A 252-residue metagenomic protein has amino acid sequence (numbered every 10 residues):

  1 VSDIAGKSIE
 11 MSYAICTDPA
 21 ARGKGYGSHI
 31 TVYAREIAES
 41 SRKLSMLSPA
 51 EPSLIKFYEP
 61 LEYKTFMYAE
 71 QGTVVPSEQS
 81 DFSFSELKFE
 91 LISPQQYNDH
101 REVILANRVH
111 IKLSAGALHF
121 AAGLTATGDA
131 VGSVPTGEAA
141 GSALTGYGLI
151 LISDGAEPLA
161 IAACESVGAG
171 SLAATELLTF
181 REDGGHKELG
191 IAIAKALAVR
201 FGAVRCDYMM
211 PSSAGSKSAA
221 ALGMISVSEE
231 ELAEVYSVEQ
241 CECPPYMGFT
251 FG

Functional and structural regions predicted by a protein language model:
V1-D18, E70-Q79: Conserved acyl-donor/pantetheine-binding loop and adjacent beta-alpha core of acyl/acetyltransferases and related
K7-P19, G170-D183: Conserved acetyl-CoA binding element of GNAT-fold acetyltransferases
T17, G23-E36, P60, G185-A198: Conserved acetyl-CoA-binding loop-helix of GNAT-fold acetyltransferases
R22, G27, A34-R35, E39-R42 (+2 more regions): Long alpha-helical, hydrophobic tracts
T31, A38-A50, F201-S212: Conserved GNAT acetyl-CoA-binding A-motif
P52-S53, Q95: Short alpha-helical
K56-S80, T175-G184, K195-G252: Active-site/acyl-donor-binding loops of N-acyltransferases
K64-L178: Amide-forming acyltransferase catalytic core, primarily the GNAT-like/NAT-type and related acyltransferase folds
